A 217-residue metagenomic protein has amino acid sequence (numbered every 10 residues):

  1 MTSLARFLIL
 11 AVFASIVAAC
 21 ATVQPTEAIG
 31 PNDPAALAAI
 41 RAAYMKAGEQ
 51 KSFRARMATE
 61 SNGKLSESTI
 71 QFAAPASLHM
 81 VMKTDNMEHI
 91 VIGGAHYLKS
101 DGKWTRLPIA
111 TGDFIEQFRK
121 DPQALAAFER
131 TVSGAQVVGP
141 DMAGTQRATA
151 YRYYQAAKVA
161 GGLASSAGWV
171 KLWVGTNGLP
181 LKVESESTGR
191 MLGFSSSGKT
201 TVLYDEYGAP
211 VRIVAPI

Functional and structural regions predicted by a protein language model:
T2, A11, I16-E67, F72-P75 (+1 more regions): N-terminal leader/targeting segments and the immediate start of mature chains
E49-R56, A73-V81, G144-R152, L179-V183: Short, hydrophobic/aromatic-rich segments at coil-to-beta transitions
R54, A58, S66-G102: N-terminal beta-strand/beta-hairpin edge segment
N62, K83-E88, S185-L192: Short, solvent-exposed aromatic-acidic interface loops
E67-T69, E88-I90, R106, W169-K171 (+1 more regions): Well-ordered beta-strand positions in beta-sheet-rich domains
Y97-A127: Acidic/charged, solvent-exposed loop-and-adjacent secondary-structure segments enriched in E/D, K/R, S/T, and G/P
A126-V138, S166: A short, amphipathic edge element
R147-I217: Gly/Pro-enriched, hydrophobic low-complexity segments that function as extracytoplasmic propeptides/linkers
